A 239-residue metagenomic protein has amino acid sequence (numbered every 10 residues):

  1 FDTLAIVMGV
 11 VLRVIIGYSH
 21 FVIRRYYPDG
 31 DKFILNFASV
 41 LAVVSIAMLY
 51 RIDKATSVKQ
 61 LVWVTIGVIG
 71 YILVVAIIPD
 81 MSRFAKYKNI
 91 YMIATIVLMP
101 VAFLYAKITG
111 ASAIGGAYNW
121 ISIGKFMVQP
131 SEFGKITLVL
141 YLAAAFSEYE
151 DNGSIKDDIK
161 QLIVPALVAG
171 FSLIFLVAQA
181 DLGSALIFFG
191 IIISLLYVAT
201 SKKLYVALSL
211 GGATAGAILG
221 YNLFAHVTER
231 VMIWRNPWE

Functional and structural regions predicted by a protein language model:
D2-E239: Hydrophobic alpha-helical transmembrane segments of multi-pass inner membrane proteins, especially in bacterial systems
